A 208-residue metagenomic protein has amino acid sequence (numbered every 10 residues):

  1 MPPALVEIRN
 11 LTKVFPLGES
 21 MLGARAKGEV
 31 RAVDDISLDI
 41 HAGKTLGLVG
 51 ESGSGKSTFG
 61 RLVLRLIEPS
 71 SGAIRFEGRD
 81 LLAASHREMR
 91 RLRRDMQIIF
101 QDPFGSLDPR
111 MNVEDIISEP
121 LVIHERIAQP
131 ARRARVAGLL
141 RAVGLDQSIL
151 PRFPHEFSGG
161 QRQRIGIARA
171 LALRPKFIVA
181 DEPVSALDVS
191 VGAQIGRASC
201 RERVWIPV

Functional and structural regions predicted by a protein language model:
L22-K27, L81-Q97, D115, I123 (+1 more regions): ABC ATPase NBD coupling module
L64: Helix-to-loop junction immediately C-terminal to a conserved catalytic motif
G72-D80: Conserved ABC transporter NBD signature motif
D80, P130-S148, F177: Conserved ABC ATPase "signature" region
F153-F157, Q161: Conserved ABC ATPase signature
I167, V179: Hydrophobic anchor residue at the start of the ABC signature
A172-K176, G192: A short, proline-enriched helix->beta-strand linker immediately N-terminal to the Walker B motif in ABC-type P-loop
